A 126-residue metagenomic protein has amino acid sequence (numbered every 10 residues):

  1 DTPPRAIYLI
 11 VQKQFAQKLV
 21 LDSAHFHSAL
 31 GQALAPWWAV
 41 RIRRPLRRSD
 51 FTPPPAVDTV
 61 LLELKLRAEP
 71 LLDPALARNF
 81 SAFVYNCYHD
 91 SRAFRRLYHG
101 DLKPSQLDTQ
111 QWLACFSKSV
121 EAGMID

Functional and structural regions predicted by a protein language model:
D1-I125: Class I S-adenosyl-L-methionine
